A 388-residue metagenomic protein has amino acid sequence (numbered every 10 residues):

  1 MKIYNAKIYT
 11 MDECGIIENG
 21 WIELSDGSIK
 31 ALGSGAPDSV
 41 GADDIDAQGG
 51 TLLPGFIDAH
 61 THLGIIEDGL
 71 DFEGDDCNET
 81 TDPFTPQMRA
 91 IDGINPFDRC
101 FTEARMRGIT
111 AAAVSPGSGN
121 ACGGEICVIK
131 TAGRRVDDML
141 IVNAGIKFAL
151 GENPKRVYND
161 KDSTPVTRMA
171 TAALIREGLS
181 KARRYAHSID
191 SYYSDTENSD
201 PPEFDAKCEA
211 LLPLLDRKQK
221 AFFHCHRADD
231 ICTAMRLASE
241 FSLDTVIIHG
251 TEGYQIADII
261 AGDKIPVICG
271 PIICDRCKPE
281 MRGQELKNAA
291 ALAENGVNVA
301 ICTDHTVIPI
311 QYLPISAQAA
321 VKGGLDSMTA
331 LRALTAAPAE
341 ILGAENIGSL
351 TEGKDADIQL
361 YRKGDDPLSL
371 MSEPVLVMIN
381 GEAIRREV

Functional and structural regions predicted by a protein language model:
I3, D38-I91: Replace "His-x-His-based motif
N5-D12, I17, E352-V388: C-terminal cap of metal-dependent C-N hydrolases
A6, I22, G27, G49 (+10 more regions): Divalent metal-coordination and catalytic microenvironments
K7, D68-G69, D75-T80, T85 (+5 more regions): His/Asp/Glu-enriched, well-ordered alpha-helical/loop segment that forms or immediately abuts the divalent-metal
I8-L53: Histidine-rich, glycine-flanked metal-binding segment
G64-I66, P96, G119-C122, A228-C232 (+2 more regions): Active-site environment of divalent metal-dependent phosphoester hydrolases
A90, S191-E285, A300, E340-L342 (+2 more regions): Active-site core of metal-dependent hydrolases
R107-C232, R236-T245: Polyanionic/metal-chelating signatures
